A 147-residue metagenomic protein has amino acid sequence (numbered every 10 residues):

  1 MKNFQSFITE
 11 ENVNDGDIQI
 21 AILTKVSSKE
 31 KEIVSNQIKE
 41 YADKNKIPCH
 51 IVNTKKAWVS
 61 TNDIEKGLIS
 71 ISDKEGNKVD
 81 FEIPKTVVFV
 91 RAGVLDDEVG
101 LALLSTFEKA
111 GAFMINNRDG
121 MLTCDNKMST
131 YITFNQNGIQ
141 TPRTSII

Functional and structural regions predicted by a protein language model:
M1-I22, K44: Charge-dense, intrinsically disordered terminal/linker segments
V26-I146: Conserved N-proximal alpha/beta basic substrate-recognition cap immediately N-terminal to, or forming the N-lobe
